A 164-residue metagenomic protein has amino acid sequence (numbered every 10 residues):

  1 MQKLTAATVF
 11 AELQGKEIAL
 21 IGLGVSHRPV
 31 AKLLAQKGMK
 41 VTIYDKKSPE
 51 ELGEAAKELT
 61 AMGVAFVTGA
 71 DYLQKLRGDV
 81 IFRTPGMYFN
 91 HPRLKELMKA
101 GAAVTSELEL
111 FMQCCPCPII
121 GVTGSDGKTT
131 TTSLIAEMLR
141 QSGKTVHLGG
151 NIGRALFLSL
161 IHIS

Functional and structural regions predicted by a protein language model:
M1-S106, L110: N-terminal leader/targeting and accessory segments in enzymes
Q74-L76, P85-S164: Phosphate-binding loop of NTP-binding sites
